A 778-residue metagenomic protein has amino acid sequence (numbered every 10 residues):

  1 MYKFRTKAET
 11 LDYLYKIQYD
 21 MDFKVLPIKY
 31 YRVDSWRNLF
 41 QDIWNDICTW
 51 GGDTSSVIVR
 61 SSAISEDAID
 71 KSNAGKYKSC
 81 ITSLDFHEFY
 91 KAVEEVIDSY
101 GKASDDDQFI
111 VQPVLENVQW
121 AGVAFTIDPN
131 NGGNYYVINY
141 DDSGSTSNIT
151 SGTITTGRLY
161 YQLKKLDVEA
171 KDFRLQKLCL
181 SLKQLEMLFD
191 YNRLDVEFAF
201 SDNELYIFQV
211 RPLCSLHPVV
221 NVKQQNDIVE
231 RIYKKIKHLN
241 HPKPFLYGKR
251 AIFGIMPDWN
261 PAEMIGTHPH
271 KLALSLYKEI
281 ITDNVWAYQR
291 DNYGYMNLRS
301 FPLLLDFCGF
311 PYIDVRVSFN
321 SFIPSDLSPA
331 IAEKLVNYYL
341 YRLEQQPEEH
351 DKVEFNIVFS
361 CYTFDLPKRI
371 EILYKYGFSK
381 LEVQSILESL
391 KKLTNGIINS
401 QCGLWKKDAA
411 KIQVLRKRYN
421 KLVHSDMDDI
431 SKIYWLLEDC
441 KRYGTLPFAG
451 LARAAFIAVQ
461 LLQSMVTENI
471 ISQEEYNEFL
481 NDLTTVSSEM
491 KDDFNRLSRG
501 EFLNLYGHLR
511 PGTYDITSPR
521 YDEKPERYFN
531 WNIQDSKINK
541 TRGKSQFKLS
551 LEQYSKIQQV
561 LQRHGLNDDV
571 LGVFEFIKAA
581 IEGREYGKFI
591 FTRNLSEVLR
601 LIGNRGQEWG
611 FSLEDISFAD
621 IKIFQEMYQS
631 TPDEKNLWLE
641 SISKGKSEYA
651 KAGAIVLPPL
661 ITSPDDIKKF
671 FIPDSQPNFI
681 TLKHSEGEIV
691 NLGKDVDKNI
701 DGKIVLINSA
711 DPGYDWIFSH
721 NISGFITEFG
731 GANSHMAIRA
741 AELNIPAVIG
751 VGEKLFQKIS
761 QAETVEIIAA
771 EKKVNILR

Functional and structural regions predicted by a protein language model:
M1-M21, K29-F40, I69-S72, Y90-E95 (+7 more regions): Conserved divalent-metal-coordinating catalytic cores that perform phosphate/pyrophosphate/nucleotidyl transfer
I28, V59-E88, A121-V123: Glycine-rich phosphate-binding loop of ATP-grasp-fold ATP-dependent ligases
W36-I58, S62-E66: Translation machinery proteins
D46-W50, T54-I58, T82-E116, L182-E186: Conserved ATP-binding module of the ATP-grasp superfamily
V57-A63, S72, D105-Q112, G450-A454 (+7 more regions): Short coil/turn segments at secondary-structure boundaries
I58, I110, I704-N708, F725-I726: Structural motif
L446, S464-E468, T484, Q546-I655: Extended, domain-scale alpha-helical bundle/helix-rich regions
